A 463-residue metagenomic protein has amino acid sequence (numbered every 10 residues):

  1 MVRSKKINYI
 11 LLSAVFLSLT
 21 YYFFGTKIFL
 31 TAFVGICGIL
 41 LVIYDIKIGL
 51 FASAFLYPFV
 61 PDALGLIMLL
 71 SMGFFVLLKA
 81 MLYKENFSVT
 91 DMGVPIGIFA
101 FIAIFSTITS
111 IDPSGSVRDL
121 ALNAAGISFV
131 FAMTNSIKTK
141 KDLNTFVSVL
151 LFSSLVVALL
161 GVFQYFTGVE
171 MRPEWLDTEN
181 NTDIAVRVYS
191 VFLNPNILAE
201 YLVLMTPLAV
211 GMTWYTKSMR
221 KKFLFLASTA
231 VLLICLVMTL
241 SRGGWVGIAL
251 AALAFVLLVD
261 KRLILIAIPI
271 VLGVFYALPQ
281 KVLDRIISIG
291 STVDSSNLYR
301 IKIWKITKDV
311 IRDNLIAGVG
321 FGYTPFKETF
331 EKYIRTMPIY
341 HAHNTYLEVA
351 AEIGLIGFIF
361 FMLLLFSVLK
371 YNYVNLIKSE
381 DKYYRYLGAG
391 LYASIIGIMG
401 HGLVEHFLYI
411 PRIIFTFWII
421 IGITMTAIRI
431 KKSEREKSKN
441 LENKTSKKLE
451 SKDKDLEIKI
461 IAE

Functional and structural regions predicted by a protein language model:
M1-I104, S114-G115, K141-S148, T213-F223 (+3 more regions): Transmembrane signal-anchor hairpin modules in multi-pass inner-membrane enzymes, especially those that act on
A14-F24, V34-C37, G73, G97-I108 (+8 more regions): Alpha-helical transmembrane segments of multi-pass inner-membrane proteins
F24-I28, D62-I67, R118-D119, S190-L202 (+3 more regions): Membrane-interface micro-motifs in multi-pass membrane enzymes
I108-T134: Alpha-helical transmembrane segments and their immediate interhelical/interface regions in integral membrane proteins
I108-V117, V237-M238, L403-L408: Membrane-interface helix caps and helix-loop-helix hairpins in membrane proteins
W175, T182, G290-K305, D309 (+3 more regions): Long extracytoplasmic/lumenal interhelical loops at the membrane interface of multi-pass membrane proteins
G354-V368: Hydrophobic alpha-helical transmembrane segments
Y373-V404, I420: Loop-to-helix entry and N-terminal half of a specific, functionally important transmembrane alpha helix in multi-pass
